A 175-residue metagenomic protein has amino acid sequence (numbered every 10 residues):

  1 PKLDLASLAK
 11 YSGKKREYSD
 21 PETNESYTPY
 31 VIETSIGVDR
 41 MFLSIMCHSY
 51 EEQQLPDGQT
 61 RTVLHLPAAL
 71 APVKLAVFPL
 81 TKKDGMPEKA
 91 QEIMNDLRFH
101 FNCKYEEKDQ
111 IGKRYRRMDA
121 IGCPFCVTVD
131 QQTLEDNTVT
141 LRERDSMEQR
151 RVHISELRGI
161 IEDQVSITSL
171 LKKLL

Functional and structural regions predicted by a protein language model:
P1-L175: NTP/phosphate- and nucleic-acid-binding module
